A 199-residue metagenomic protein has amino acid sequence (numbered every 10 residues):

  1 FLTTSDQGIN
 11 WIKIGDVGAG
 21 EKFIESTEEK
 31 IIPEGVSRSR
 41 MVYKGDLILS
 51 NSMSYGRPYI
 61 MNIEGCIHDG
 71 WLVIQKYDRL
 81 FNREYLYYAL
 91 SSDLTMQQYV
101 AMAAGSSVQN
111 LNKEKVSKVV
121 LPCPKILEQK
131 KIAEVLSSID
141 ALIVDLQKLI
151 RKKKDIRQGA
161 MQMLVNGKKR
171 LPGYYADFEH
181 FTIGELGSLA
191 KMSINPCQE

Functional and structural regions predicted by a protein language model:
F1, G15-K44, I67, G184-Q198: Sequence-specific dsDNA recognition surfaces
F1, K118, P122, I126 (+1 more regions): Non-catalytic DNA-recognition/assembly elements of restriction-modification systems
G35-V36, G105, V144: Short, solvent-exposed loop/turn positions at domain surfaces that link secondary-structure elements or cap domain
L47-I48, L136: Generic structural signal for buried aliphatic residues
N51, G65-L72, F81-E84, A104-L127 (+1 more regions): A short glycine-rich beta-alpha junction/loop motif
G56-M61: Short, Lys/Arg- and Gly-enriched loop/turn segments at beta-strand edges
L86, S117-K154, Q158-G159, A176-F181: Amphipathic alpha-helical segments
